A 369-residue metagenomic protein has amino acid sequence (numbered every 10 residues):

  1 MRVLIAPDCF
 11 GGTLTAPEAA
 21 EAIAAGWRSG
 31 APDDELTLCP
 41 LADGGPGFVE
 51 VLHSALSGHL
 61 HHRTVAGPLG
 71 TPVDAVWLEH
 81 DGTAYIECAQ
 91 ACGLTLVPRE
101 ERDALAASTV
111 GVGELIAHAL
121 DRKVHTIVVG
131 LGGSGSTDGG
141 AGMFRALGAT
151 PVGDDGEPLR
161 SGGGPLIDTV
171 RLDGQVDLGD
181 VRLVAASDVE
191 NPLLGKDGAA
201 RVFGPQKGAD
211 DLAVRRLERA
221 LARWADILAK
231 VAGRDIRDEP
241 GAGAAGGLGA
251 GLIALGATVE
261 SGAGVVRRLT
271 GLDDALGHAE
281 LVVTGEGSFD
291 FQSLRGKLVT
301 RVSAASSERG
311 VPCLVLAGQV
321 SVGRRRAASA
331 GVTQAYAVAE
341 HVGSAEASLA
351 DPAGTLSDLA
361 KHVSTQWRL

Functional and structural regions predicted by a protein language model:
M1-L131, G135-L369: N-terminal loops that bind phosphate or other acidic moieties and the adjacent beta-alpha structural core
